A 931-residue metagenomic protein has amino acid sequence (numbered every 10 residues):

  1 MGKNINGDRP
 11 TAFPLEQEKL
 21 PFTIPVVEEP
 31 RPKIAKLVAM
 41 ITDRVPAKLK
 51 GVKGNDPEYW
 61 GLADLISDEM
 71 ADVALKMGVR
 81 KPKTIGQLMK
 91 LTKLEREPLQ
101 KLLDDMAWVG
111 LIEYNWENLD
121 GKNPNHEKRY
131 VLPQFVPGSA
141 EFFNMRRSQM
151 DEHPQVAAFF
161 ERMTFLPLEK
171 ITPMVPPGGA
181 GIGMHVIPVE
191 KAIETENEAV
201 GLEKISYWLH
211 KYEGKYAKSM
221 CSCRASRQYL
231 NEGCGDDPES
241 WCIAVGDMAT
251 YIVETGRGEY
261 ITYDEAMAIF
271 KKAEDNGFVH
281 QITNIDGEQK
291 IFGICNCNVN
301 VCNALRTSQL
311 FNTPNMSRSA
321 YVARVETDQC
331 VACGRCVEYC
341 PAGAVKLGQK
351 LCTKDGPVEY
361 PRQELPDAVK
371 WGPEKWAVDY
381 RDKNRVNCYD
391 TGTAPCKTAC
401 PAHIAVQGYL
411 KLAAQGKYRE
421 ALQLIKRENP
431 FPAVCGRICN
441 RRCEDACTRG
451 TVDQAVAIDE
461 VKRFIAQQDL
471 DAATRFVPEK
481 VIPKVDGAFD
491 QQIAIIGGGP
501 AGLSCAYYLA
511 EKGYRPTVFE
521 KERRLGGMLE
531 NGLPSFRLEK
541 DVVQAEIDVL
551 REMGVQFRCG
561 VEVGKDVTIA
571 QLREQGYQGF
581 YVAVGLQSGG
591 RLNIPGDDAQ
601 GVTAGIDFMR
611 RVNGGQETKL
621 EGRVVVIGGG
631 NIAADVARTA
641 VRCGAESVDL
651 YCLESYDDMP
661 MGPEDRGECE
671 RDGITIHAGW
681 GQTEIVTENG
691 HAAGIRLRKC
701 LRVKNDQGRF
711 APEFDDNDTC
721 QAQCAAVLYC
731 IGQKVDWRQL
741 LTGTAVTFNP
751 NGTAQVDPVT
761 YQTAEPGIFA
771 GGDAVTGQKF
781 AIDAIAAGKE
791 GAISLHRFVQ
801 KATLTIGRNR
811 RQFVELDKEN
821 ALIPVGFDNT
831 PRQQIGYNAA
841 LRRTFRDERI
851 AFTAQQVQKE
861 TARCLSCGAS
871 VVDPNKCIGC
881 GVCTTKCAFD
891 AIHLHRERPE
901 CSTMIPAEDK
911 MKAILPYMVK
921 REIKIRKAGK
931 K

Functional and structural regions predicted by a protein language model:
G2-R9, A342-P395, L410, V456-I458 (+12 more regions): Flanking helices and flexible, charged tails adjoining ferredoxin-like Fe-S electron-transfer domains in multi-subunit
D64, L94, Y130, Q281-I294 (+14 more regions): Ferredoxin-like iron-sulfur electron-transfer modules
A107-D120, V345-K346, I892: A short, conserved structural fragment
K122-F165: Short, amphipathic alpha-helical interaction segments positioned at domain boundaries
I465-D486, K512, A545-K565, G589-C643 (+1 more regions): Glycine-rich dinucleotide-binding loop and its adjacent helix/turn
V518, E522-F557, V612, A637-E684 (+2 more regions): Rossmann-like dinucleotide-binding cores of NAD(P)H-dependent redox enzymes
D598-E621, N705-Q778, I793: FAD-site-proximal beta/loop scaffold in flavoenzymes
V636, A774-V799: A conserved FAD-binding loop/helix module that cradles the flavin
